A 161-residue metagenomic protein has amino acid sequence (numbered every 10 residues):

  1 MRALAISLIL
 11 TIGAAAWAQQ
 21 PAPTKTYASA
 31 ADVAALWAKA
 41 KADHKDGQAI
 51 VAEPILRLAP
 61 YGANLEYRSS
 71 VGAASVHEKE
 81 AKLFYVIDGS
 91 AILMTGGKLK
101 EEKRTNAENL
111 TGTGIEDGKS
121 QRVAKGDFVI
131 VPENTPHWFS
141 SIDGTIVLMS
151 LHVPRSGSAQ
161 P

Functional and structural regions predicted by a protein language model:
A3-A16: Bacterial N-terminal signal peptides
A16-E78, A159-P161: A short, N-terminal "cap"/entry segment at the start of jelly-roll beta-barrel domains of the cupin/DSBH fold
S75, K82-Y85, S120-Q121, F128-V129: His/acidic/aromatic-lined binding-pocket segments of jelly-roll/cupin-type domains and related regulatory beta-sandwich
E78, K82-L99, T105-G114: Short, conserved beta-strand element in jelly-roll/cupin
N109-V129: Acidic, glycine-rich flexible loop segments
R122-I142: Conserved metal-binding segment of the jelly-roll/cupin
D143-Q160: A short hydrophobic beta-strand segment most commonly corresponding to one strand of the jelly-roll/cupin
